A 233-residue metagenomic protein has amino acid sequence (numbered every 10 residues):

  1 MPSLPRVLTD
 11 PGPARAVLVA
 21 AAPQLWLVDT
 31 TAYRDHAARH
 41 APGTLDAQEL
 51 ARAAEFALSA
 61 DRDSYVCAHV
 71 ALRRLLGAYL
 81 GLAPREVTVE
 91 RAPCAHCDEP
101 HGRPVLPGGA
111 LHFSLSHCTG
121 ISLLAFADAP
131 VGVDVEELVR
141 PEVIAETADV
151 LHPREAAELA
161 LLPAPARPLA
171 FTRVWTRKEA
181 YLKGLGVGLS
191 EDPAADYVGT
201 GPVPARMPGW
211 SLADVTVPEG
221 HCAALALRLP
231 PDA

Functional and structural regions predicted by a protein language model:
M1-A233: Core catalytic alpha/beta fold that binds nucleotide/phospho-ligands
